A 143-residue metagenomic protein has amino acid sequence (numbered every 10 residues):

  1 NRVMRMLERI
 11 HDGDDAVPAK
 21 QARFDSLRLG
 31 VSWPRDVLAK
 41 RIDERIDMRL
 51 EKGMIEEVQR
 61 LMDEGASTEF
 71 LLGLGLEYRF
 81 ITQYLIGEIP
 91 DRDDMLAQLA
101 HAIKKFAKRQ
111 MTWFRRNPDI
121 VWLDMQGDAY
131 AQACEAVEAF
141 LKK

Functional and structural regions predicted by a protein language model:
N1-S26: Phosphate/Mg2+-binding loops and adjacent switch elements in nucleotide/diphosphate-handling enzyme cores
A22-K143: Catalytic core of IPPT-family isopentenyl/dimethylallyl transferases that prenylate adenosine-containing substrates
